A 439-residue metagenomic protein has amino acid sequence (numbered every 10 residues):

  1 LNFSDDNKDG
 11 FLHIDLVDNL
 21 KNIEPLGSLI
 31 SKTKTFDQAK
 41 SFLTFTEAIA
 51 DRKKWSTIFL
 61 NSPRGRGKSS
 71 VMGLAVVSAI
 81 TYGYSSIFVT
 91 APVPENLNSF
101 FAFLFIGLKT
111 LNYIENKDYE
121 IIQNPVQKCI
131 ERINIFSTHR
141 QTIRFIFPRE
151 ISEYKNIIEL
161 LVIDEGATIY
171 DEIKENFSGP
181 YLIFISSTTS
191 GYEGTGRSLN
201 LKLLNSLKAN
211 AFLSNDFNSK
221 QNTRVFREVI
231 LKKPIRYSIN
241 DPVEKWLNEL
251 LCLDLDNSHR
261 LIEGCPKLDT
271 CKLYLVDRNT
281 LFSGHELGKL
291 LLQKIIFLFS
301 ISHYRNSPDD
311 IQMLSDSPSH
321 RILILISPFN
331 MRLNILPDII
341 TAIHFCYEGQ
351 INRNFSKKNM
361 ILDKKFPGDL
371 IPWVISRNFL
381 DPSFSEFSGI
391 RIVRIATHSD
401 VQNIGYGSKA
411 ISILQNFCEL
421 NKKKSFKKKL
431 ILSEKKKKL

Functional and structural regions predicted by a protein language model:
F3, L29, E193, N205-R260: Conserved coupling/interface region of RecA-like P-loop/ASCE motor cores
L12, L16, I30-S56, V71: N-terminal pre-P-loop "Q-motif" helix
V71, A75, A410: Hydrophobic positions on the alpha1 helix immediately C-terminal to the Walker A/P-loop
S86-I106: Conserved Walker A/P-loop ATP-binding site and its immediately adjacent core in helicase/helicase-like ATPase domains
S99, L104-K155: Inter-Walker segment of RecA-like/P-loop motor cores
A167-S219: Signature of the SF2 helicase/ATPase Hel1-core->accessory helical subdomain module
G264-Y347: Conserved helicase/translocase motor-coupling segment
L333-D338, H344-S399, N421-S425: Conserved acyl-donor/pantetheine-binding loop and adjacent beta-alpha core of acyl/acetyltransferases and related
